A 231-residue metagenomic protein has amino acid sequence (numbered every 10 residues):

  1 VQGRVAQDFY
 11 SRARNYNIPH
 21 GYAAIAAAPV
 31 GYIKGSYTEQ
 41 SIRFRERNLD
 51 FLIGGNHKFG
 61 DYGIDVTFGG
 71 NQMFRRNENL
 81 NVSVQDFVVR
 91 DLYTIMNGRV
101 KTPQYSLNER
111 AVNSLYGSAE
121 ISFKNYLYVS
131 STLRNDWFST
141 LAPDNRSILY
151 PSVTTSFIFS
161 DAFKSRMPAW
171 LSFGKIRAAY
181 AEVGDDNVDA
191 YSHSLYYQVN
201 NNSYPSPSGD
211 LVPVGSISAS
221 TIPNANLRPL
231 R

Functional and structural regions predicted by a protein language model:
V1-I18, G31-R231: Extracellular/periplasmic, surface-exposed regions of secreted and cell-surface proteins
A27: Aspartate-rich (DDxxD/NDxxD/DxxxD) Mg2+/diphosphate-binding motifs and their adjoining helix-loop segments
